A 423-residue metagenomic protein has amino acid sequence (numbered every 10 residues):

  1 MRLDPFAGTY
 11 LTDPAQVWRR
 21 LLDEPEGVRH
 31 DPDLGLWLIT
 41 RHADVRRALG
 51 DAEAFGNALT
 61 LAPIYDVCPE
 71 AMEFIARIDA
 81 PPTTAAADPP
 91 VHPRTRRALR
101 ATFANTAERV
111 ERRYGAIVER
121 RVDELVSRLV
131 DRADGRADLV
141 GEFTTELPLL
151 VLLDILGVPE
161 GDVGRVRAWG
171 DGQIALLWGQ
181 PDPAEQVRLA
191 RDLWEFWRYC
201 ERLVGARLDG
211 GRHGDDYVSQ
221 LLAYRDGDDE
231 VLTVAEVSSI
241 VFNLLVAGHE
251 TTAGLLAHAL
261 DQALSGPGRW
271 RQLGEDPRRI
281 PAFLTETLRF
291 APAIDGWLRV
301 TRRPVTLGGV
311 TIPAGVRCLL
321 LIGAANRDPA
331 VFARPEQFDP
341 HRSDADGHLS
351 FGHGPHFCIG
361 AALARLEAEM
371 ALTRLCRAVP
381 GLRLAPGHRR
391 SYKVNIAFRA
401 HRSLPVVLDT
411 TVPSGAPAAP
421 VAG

Functional and structural regions predicted by a protein language model:
M1-G423: Cytochrome P450
